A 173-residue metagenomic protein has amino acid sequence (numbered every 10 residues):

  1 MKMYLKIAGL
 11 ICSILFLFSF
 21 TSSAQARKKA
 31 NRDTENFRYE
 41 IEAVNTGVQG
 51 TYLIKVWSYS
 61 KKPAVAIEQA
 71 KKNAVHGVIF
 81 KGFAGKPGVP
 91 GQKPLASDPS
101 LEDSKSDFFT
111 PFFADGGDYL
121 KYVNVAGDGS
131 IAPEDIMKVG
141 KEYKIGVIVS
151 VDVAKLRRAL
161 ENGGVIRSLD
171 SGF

Functional and structural regions predicted by a protein language model:
M1-K28: Bacterial Sec-dependent N-terminal signal peptides
S22-F173: Domain-level marker for long, solvent-exposed, non-transmembrane regions
